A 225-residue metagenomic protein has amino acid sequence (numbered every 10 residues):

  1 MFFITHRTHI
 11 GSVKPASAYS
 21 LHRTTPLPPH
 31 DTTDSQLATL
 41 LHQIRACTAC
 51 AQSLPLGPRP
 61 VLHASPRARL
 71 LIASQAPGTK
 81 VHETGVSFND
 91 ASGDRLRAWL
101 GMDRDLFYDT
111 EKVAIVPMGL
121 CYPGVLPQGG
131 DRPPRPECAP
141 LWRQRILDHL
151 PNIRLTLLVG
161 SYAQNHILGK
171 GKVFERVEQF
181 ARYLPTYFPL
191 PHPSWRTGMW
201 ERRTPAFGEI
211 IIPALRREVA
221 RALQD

Functional and structural regions predicted by a protein language model:
F2-S92, A98, L215-D225: Active-site and ligand/interface coordination hotspots across diverse enzymes and nucleic-acid-associated assemblies
F3, G11, P15-Q36, G119-D225: Glycine/proline-rich loop-helix segments at beta-alpha junctions forming the active-site rim of enzyme cores
T48, R59-P60, V86, V116 (+3 more regions): Flexible, active-site-adjacent loop/turn segments at secondary-structure boundaries
C50-S53, L106, T156: A general structural signal for well-ordered secondary-structure junctions
V61-H63, R104-L106, L147, E178-F180: Short secondary-structure boundary/capping segments
A68, E111, P151: Structured loop/turn residues at beta-strand edges in well-structured enzyme cores
I72, V113-I115, Y187-P189: Conserved beta-strand scaffold positions in the cores of enzyme catalytic domains, especially in NTP/NDP-utilizing
S87-R135: Short, surface-exposed acidic-centric catalytic microdomains
